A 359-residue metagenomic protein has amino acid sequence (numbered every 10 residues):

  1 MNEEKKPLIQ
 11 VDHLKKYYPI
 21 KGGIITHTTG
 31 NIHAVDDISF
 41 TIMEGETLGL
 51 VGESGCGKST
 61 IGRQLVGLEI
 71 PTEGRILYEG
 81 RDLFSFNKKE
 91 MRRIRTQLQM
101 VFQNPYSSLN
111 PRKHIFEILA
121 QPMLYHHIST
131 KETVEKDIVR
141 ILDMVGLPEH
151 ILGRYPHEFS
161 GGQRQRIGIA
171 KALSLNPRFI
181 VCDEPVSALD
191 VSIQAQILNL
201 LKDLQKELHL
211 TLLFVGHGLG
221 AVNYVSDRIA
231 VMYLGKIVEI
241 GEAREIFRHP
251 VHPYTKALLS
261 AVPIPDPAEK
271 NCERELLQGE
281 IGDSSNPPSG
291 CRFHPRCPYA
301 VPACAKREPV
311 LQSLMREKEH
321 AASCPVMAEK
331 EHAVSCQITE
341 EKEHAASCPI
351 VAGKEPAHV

Functional and structural regions predicted by a protein language model:
K5-P7, K21-I25, E242-V359: Charged, flexible cofactor/metal-binding loops and thiol motifs
V66: Helix-to-loop junction immediately C-terminal to a conserved catalytic motif
G74-D82: Conserved ABC transporter NBD signature motif
D82, T133-H150, L259-S260: Conserved ABC ATPase "signature" region
Y155-F159, Q163: Conserved ABC ATPase signature
S174-R178: A short, proline-enriched helix->beta-strand linker immediately N-terminal to the Walker B motif in ABC-type P-loop
V181, P185-L189, I193-C272: P-loop NTP-binding/switch modules centered on Walker-like glycine-rich loops
